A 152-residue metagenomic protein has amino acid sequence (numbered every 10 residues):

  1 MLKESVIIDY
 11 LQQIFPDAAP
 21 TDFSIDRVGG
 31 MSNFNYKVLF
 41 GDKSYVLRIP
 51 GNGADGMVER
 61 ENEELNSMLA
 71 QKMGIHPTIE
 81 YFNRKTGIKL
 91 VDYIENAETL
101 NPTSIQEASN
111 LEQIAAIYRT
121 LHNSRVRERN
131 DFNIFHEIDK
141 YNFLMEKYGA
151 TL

Functional and structural regions predicted by a protein language model:
M1-I25: Juxta-kinase regulatory segment immediately upstream of eukaryotic protein kinase catalytic domains
M1-S5, N133-L152: Active-site catalytic-loop/activation-segment of kinase and kinase-like phosphoryl-transfer enzymes
P16-D22, N62-E63, K147-Y148: Short Pro/Gly-enriched beta-strand edge/turn motifs at strand-loop
D26-F135, L144: ATP-binding pocket architecture of kinase catalytic cores
